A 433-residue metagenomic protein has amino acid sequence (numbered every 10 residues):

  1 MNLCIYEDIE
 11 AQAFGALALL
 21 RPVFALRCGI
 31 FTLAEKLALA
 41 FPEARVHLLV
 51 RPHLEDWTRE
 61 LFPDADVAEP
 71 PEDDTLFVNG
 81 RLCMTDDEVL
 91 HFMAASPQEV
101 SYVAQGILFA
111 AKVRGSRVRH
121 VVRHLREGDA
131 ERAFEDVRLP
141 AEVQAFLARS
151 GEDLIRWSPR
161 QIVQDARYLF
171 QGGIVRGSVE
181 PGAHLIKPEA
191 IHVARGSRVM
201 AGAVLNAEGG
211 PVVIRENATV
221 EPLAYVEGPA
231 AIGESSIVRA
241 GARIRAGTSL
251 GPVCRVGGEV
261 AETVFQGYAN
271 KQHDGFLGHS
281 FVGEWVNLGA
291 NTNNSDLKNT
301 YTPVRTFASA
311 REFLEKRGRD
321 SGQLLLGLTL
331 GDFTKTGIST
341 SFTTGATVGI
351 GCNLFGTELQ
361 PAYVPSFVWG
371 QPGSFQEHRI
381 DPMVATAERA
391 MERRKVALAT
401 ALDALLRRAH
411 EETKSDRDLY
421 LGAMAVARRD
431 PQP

Functional and structural regions predicted by a protein language model:
M1-F24, C28-P42, G209-G228, I232 (+2 more regions): Solvent-exposed, charged interface segments at domain starts and junctions
M1-P188, G196, T357-P433: Terminal amphipathic alpha-helical/low-complexity segments used for targeting or macromolecular assembly
D8-A13, A25, A240-G241, G247-A425: Glycine-rich hexapeptide-repeat left-handed beta-helix
A16-A18, V46-H47, S150, E189 (+6 more regions): A generic short-segment signal for beta-strand/edge and adjacent turn/coil regions
L17-L20, E131, V137-A141, S197 (+8 more regions): A near-ubiquitous, low-amplitude feature marking generic local secondary-structure context
D74, G202, G351: Conserved beta-strand and immediately adjacent loop positions that scaffold enzyme active sites
G173-G283, N299, T329: Extended beta-solenoid/beta-helix repeat architectures
